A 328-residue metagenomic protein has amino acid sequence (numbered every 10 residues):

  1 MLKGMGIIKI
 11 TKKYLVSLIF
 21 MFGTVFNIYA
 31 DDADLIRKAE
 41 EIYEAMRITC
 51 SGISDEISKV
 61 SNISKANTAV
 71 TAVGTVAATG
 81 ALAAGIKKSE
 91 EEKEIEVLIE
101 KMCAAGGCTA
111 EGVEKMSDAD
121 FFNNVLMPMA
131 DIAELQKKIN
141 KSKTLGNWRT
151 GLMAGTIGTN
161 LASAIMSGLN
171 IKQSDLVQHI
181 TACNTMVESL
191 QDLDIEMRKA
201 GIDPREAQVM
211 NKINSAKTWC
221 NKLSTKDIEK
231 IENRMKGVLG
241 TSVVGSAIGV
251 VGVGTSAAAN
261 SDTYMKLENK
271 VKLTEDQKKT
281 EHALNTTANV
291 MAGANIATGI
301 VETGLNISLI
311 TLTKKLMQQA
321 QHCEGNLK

Functional and structural regions predicted by a protein language model:
M1-D32: Classical Sec-dependent N-terminal signal peptides that target proteins to the secretory pathway
M1-L2, I8, I99, C108-I139 (+4 more regions): Extended non-catalytic scaffold regions that mediate assembly and binding in large macromolecular machines
I28-A69, T75-A78, V125-M129, G201-P204 (+1 more regions): N-terminal targeting leaders of membrane proteins
D55-V60, K137-S142, S224-E232: Short, aromatic-rich amphipathic segments at membrane interfaces that lie adjacent to a transmembrane helix or signal
K59-K87, M129, T144-K172, K230-D262 (+1 more regions): Membrane-active amphipathic alpha-helices enriched in small hydrophobic residues
S89-T109, G168-M197, T263-T287, V301-K328: Membrane-engaging insertion elements
I99-D131, H179-T225: Charge-rich cytosolic interhelical loops and cytosolic tails of multi-pass membrane proteins
A164-S167, Q191-Y264, T274-E275: Extended amphipathic alpha-helical interaction segments
